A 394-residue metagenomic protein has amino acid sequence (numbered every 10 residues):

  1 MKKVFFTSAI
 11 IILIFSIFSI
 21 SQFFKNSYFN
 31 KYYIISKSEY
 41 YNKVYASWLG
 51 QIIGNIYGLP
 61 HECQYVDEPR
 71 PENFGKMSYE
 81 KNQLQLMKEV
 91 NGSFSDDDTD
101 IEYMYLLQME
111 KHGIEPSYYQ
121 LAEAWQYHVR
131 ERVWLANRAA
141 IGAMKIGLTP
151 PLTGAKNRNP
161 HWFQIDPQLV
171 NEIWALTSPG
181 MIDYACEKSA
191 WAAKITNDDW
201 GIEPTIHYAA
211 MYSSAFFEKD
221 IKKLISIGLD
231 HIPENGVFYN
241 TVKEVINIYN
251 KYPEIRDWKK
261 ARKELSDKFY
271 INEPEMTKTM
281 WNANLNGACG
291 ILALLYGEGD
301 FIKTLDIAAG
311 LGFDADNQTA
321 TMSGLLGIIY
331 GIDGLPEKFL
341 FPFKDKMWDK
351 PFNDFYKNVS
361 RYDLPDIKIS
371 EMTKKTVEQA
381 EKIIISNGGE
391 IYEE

Functional and structural regions predicted by a protein language model:
M1-V4: Positively charged n-region of N-terminal signal peptides that target proteins for export
S8, I12-I34: Bacterial Sec-dependent signal peptides at the C-terminal "C-region" and cleavage site
I35, Y40, M144-I146, T153-W162 (+3 more regions): Accessory "access/gating" subregions that flank catalytic or transport cores
V44-Y45, M104, L121, P150-G154 (+12 more regions): Mature, well-folded catalytic/scaffold domains that follow N-terminal targeting or propeptide regions
I53, Y57, Q64-M77, N197-W200 (+3 more regions): Catalytic phosphate/nucleotide-handling subdomain of diverse soluble enzymes
P60-G92, T99-E102, Y119-E123, R132-V133: Active-site-surrounding "flap" and adjacent substrate/cofactor-binding loops of secreted or lumenal enzymes, prototyped
K111-D166, L176-T177: Extracytoplasmic mature domains of secreted/periplasmic and thylakoid-lumen proteins
Y239, I246-M276, I329-E394: Acidic, carboxylate-rich catalytic segments that either coordinate divalent cations
